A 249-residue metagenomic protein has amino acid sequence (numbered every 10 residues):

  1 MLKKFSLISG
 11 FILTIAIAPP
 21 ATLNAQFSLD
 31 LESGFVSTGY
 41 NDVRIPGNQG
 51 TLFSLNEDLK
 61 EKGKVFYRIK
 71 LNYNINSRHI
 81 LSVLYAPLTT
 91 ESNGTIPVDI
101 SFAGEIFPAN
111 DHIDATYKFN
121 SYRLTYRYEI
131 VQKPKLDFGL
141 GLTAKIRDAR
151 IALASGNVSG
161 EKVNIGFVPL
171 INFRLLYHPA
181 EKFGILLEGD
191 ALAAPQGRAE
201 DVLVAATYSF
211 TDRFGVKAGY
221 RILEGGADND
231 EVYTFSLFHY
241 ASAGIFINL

Functional and structural regions predicted by a protein language model:
L23-L88, G244, N248: Short glycine/proline- and aromatic-enriched beta-strand/turn motifs that initiate or cap beta-hairpins
F27, R78-L81, P134-L136, E181-I185 (+1 more regions): Repeated loop/turn-to-beta-strand initiation elements of outer-membrane beta-barrel proteins
L31-S33, I69-Y73, L124-Y128, L142-A144 (+4 more regions): Residues on the lipid-exposed face of transmembrane beta-strands in outer-membrane beta-barrel proteins
G39-K64, P87-F119, R147-G166, R174-L176 (+2 more regions): Extracellular/periplasm-exposed beta-strand and loop segments of Gram-negative cell-envelope proteins, dominated by
I75-S77, I130-P134, Y177-E181, F210-D212 (+1 more regions): Outer-membrane beta-barrel strand-turn architecture
P134, F167, D190-D201: Solvent-exposed loop/turn segments connecting transmembrane beta-strands in outer-membrane beta-barrel proteins
F183-G197, I222-L223: Transmembrane beta-strand segments that form the barrel wall of outer-membrane beta-barrel proteins
R198-N248: Predominantly the C-terminal beta-signal and adjacent terminal strand-loop region of outer-membrane beta-barrel
